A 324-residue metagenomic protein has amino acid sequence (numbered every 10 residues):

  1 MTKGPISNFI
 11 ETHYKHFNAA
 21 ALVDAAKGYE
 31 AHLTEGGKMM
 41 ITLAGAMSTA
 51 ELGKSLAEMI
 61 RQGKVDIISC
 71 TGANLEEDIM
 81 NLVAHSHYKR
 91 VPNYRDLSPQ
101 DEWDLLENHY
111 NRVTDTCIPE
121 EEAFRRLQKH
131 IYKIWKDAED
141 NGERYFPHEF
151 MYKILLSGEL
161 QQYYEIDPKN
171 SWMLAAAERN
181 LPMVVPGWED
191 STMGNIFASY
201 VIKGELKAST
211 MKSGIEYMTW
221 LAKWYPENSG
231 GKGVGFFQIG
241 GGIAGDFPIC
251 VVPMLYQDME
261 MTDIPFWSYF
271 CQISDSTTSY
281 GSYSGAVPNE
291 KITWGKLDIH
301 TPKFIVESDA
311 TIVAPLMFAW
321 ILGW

Functional and structural regions predicted by a protein language model:
M1-L33: N-terminal glycine-rich anion-binding loop in soluble enzyme alpha/beta folds
F17-A20, I243, C250, Q257-W324: C-terminal functional extensions of proteins
A25-M39, A175-R179, K223-G233: Glycine-rich phosphate/diphosphate-binding loops that line cofactor/substrate pockets in enzymes
M39-S48, I68, V184-W188, L206-Y283: Glycine-rich anion-binding loop/nest that anchors nucleotide
E51-K54, I79-H85, N195-S199, P248-V252 (+1 more regions): Short acidic, glycine/serine/threonine-rich loops at helix termini
S55-V65, L82-N93, V201, V252-M261 (+1 more regions): A glycine- and small-aliphatic-rich helix-loop capping segment at beta-alpha/alpha-beta transitions that lines
I60-L127: A generic, well-ordered mixed alpha/beta core segment in the N-terminal half of proteins
D101-T192: Ligand-binding beta-strand-loop-alpha-helix segment within the catalytic cores of soluble metabolic enzymes
